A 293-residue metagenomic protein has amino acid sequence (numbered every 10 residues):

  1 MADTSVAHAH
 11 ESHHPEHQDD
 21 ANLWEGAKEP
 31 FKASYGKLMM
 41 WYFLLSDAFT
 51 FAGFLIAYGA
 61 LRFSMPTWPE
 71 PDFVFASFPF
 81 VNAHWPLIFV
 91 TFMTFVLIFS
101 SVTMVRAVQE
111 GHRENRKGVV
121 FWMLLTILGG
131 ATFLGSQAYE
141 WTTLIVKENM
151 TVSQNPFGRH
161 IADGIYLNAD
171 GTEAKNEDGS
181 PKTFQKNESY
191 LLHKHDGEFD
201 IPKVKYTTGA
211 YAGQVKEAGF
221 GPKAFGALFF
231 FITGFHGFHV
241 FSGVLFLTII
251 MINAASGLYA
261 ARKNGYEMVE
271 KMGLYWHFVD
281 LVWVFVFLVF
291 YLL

Functional and structural regions predicted by a protein language model:
A2-L293: ...captures the hydrophobic TM-helix bundle architecture rather than a specific catalytic motif, and can also fire on
